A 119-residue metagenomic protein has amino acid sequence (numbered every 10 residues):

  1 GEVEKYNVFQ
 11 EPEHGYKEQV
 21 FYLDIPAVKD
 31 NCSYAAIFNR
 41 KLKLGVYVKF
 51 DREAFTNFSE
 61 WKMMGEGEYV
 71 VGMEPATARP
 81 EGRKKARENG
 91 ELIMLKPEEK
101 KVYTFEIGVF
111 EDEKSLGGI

Functional and structural regions predicted by a protein language model:
G1-Y47: Active-site/ligand-binding surface loops and adjacent short beta/alpha elements that line catalytic pockets across
A36-I119: Active-site pocket scaffolds in enzymes
